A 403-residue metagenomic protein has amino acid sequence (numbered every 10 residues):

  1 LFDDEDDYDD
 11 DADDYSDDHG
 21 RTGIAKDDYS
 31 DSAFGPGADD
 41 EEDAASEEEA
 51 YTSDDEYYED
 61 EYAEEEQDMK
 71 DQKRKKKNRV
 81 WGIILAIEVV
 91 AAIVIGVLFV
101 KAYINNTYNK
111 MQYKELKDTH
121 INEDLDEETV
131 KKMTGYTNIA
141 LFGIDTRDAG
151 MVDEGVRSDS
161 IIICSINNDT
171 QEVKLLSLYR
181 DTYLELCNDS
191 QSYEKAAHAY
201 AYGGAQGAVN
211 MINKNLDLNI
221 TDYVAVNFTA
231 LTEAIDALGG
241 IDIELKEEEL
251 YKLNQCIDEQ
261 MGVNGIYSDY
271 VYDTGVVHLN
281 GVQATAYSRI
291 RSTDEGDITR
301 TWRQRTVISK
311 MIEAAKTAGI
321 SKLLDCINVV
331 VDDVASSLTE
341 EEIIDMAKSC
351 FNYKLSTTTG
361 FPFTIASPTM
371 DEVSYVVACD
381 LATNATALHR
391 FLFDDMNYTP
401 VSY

Functional and structural regions predicted by a protein language model:
L1-E66: N-terminal targeting leaders characterized by basic, low-complexity, disordered sequences that direct proteins
D3, D31-A33, D54, D68-Y403: Non-catalytic, solvent-exposed segments at the cell envelope interface
